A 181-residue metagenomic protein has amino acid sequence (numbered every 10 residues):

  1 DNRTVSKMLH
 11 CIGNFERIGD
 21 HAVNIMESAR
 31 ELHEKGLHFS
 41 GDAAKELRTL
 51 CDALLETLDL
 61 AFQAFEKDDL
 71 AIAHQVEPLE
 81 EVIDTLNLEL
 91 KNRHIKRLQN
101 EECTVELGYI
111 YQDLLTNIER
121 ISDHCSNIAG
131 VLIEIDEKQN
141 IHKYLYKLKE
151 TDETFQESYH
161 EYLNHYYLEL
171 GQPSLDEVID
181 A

Functional and structural regions predicted by a protein language model:
D1-A181: Cytosolic, long alpha-helical scaffolding segments
